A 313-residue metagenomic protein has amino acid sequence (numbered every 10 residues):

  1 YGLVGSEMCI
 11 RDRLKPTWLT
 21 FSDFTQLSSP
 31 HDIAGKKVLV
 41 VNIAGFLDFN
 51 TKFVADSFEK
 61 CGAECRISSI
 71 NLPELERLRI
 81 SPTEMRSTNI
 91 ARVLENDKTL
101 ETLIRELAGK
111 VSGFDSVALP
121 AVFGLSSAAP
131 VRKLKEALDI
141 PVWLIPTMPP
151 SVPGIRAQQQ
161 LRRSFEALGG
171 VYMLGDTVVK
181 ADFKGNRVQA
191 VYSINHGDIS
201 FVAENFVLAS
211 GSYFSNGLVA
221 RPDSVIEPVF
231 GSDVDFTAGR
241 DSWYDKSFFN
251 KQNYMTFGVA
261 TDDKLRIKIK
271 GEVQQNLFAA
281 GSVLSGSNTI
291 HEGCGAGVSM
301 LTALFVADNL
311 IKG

Functional and structural regions predicted by a protein language model:
Y1-C9: Single conserved hydrophobic/aromatic residue that forms the stacking wall/gate of nucleotide- or nucleobase-binding
I10-G124: Rossmann-like dinucleotide-binding core of oxidoreductases
F49, F53-C61, L94-S112, V117 (+1 more regions): Helical element adjacent to the flavin cofactor pocket in flavoenzyme catalytic cores
W143-L144, V152, F201, S212-T261: Glycine-rich loop(s) and the adjacent beta-strand/alpha-helix scaffold that form part
K180-S200, F206: Conserved beta-strand-loop-beta-strand element in the redox core of flavoprotein oxidoreductases
N195-H196, A203-N205, A209-N216, V283: Glycine-/small-residue-rich beta->alpha transition segments that form the dinucleotide
G197-D198, V234-G239, Y244-E292: FAD-binding beta-loop-beta segment adjacent to the flavin cofactor pocket
N216-P222, Q275, S282-K312: A conserved FAD-binding loop/helix module that cradles the flavin
